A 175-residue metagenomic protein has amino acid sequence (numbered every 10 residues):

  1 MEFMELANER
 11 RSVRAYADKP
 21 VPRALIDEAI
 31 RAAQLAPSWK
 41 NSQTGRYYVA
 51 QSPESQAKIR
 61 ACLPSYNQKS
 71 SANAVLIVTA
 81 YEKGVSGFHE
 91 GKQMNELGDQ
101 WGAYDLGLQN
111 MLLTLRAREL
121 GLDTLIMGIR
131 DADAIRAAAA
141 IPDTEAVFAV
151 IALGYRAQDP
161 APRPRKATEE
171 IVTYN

Functional and structural regions predicted by a protein language model:
F3-V13, P22-L25, H89-E90, A149-N175: C-terminal helix-cap and adjacent tail motif
E9, L35-A36: Helix-loop element at the rim of GNAT/NAT acetyltransferase active sites that forms part of the acceptor-substrate
I26-Q34: A structural motif
A33, I77, M94-A138: Small-aliphatic-rich amphipathic alpha-helix that forms the alpha element of a beta-alpha
S38-L106: Glycine/small-residue-rich phosphate/adenosyl-binding loop
N67-N73, I77, A140-P162: A glycine-rich helix N-cap at a beta->alpha junction
Y81, I129, Y155: Short secondary-structure boundary segments
